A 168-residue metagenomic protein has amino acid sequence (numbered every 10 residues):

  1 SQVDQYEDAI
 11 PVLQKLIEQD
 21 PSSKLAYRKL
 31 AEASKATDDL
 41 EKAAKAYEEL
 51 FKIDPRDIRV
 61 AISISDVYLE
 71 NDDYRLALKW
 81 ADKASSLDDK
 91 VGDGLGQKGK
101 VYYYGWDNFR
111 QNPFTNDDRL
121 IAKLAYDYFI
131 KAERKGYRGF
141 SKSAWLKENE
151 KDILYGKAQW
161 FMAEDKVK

Functional and structural regions predicted by a protein language model:
V3, L69-D72, G99, Y104-D117 (+2 more regions): Short coil/turn linking the two alpha-helices of tandem helical-hairpin repeats
L16, E49-L50, K83-A84, A132: Canonical positions in the second alpha-helix
S23, R56-D57, K90-V91, G136-F140: Residue-level recognition of tetratricopeptide repeat
A26, A43, V60, G94 (+1 more regions): TPR alpha-solenoid repeat register
Y126, K131-K168: Terminal, low-structured helical/coil segments at or just beyond the last alpha-helical repeat
